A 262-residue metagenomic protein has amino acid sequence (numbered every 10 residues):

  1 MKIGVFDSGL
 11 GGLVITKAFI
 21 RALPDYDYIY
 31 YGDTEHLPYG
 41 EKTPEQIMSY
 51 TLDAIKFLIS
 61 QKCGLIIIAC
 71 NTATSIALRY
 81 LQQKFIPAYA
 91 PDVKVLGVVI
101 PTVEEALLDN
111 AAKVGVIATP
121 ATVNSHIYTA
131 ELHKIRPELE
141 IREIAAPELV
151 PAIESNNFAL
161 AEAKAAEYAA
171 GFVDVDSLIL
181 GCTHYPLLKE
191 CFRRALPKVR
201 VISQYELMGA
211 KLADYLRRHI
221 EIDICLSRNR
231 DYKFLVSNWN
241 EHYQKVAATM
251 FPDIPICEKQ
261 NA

Functional and structural regions predicted by a protein language model:
M1-A262: Non-catalytic structural scaffold of enzyme domains
